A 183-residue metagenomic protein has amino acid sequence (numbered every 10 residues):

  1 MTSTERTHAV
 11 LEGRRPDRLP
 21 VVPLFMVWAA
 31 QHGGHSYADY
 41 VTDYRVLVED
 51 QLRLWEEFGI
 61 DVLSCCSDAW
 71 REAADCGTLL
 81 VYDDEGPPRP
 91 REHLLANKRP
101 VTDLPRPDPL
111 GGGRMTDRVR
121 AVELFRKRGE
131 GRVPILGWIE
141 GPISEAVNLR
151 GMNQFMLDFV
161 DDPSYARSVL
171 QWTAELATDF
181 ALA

Functional and structural regions predicted by a protein language model:
M1-P88, E130: N-terminal basic, low-complexity leaders that serve as flexible interaction/assembly modules and, when applicable, as
D75-A183: Active-site-proximal, glycine-rich beta->alpha crossover segments in alpha/beta enzymes that shape flexible
